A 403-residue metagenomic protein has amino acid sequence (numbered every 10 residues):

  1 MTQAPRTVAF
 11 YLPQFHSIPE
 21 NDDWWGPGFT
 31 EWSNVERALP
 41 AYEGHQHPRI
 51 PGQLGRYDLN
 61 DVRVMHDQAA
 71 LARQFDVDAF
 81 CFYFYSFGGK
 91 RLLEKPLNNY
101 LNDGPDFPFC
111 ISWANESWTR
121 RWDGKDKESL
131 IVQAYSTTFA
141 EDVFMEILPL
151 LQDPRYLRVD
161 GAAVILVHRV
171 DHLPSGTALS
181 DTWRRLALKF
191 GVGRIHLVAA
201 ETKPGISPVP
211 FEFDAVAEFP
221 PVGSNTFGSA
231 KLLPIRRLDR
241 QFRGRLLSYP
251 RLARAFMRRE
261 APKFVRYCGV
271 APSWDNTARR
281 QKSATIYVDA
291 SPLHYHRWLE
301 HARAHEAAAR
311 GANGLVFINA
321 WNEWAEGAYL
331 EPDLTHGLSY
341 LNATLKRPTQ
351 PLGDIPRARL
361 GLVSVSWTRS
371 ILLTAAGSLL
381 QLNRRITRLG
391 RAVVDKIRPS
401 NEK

Functional and structural regions predicted by a protein language model:
M1-L379, R385: Glycan-processing catalytic domains of CAZymes
Q381-K403: Low-complexity, charge- and small-residue-enriched intrinsically disordered regions
